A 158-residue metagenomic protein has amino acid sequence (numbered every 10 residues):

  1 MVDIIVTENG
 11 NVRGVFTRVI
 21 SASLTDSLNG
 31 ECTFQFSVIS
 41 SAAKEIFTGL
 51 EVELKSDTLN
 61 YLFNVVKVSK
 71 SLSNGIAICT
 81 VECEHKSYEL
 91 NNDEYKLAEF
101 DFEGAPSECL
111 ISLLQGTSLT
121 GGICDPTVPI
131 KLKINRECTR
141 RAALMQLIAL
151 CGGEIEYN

Functional and structural regions predicted by a protein language model:
M1-E99, M145-G152, E156-Y157: Assembly/oligomerization scaffold segments
E82-N158: Charged- and aromatic-enriched interaction segments used to assemble and dock large macromolecular complexes
